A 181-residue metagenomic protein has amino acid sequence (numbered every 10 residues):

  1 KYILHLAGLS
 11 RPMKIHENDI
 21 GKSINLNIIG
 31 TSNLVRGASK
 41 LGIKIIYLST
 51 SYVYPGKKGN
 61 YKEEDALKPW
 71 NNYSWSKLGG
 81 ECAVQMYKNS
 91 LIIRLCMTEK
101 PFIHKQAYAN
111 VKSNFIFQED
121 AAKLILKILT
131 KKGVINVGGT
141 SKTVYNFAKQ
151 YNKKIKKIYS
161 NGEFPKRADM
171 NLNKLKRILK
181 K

Functional and structural regions predicted by a protein language model:
K1-L26: NAD(P)H-binding glycine-rich loop region in Rossmannoid oxidoreductase-like domains and their noncatalytic homologs
I3-A7, I45-S51, I92-L95: SDR active-site strand-loop-helix element
N18, K22-N33, L67, N71 (+1 more regions): Glycine-rich NAD(P)-binding loop of the Rossmann-fold in SDR/ketoreductase-type enzymes
N33-W70: Conserved Rossmann-fold NAD(P)-dependent oxidoreductase catalytic core, especially the SDR/UDP-sugar
K68-C96: Active-site Tyr-X1-5-Lys
L95-T130: Substrate-positioning beta->alpha
L124-M170: Mid/C-terminal beta-alpha module of Rossmann-like enzyme folds, strongest in SDR-family dehydrogenases/epimerases
